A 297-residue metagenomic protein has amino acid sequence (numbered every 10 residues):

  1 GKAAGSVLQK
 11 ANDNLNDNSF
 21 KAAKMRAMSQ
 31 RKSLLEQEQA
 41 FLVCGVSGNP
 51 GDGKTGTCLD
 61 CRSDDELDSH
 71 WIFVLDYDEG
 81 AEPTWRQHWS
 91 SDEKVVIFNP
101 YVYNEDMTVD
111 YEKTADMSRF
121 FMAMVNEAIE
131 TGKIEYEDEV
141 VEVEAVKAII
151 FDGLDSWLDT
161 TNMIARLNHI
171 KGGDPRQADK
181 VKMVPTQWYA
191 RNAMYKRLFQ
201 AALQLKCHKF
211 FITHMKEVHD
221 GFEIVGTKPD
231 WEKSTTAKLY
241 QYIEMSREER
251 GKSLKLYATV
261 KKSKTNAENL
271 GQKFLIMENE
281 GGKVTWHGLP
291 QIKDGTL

Functional and structural regions predicted by a protein language model:
G1-Q30, E38-C44, R250-L297: C-terminal regions of RecA-like/P-loop NTPase motor modules
Q30-S33, G53-G56, Y195-L198, P229-D230: A generic local structural motif
L34-A148, D155-S156, T160: Conserved P-loop
Q87, M163-R166, G251: Single-residue recognition of alpha-helix boundary sites
K94, M107-T108, D138-V140, D179 (+2 more regions): Intrinsic-disorder/low-complexity loop/linker signature
K94-V102, K171-D174, W231-K233, G281-T285: Short, surface-exposed linear patches
V141-A237: P-loop NTPase motor core
Q200-K283: Phosphate-binding/switch region of NTP-binding enzymes
